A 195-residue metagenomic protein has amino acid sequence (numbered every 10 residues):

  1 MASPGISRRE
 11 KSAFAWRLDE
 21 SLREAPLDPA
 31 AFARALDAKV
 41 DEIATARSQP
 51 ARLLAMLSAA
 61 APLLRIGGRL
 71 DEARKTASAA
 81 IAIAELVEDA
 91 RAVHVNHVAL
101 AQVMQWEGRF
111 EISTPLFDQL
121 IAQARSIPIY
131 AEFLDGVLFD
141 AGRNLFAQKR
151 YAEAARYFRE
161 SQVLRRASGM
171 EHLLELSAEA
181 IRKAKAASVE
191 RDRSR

Functional and structural regions predicted by a protein language model:
D37-A44, A79-I83, D118-R125, R159-G169: Amphipathic alpha-helical segments of tetratricopeptide repeats
A51-R52, E72, A92, I129-F133 (+1 more regions): Structural signature of alpha-solenoid helical repeat junctions
A55, V95, D135-G136, R156 (+1 more regions): Residue register of alpha-helical TPR repeats
S58-A59, A92, A99, F133 (+2 more regions): "A position-specific structural signal for the A-helix of alpha-solenoid helical repeats
